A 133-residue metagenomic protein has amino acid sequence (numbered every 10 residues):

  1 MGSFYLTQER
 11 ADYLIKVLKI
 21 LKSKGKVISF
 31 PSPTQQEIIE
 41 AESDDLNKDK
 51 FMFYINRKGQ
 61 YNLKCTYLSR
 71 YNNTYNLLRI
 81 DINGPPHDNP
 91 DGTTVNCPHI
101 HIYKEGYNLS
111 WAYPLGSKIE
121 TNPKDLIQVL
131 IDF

Functional and structural regions predicted by a protein language model:
M1-D49: Charge-rich, low-complexity N-terminal segments
M1-G2, R10, V27, K48-F51 (+5 more regions): Generic intrinsically disordered, low-complexity segments enriched for polar/acidic and small residues
L14, Y61, D88-P90: Residues in flexible loops and secondary-structure boundaries
P33-L78, I82: Amphipathic, interaction-prone secondary-structure segments
T34, S117, P123: Solvent-exposed, flexible loop/coil residues
T66-E120: An exposed acidic His-Trp-rich patch
N122-F133: C-terminal charged interaction modules
